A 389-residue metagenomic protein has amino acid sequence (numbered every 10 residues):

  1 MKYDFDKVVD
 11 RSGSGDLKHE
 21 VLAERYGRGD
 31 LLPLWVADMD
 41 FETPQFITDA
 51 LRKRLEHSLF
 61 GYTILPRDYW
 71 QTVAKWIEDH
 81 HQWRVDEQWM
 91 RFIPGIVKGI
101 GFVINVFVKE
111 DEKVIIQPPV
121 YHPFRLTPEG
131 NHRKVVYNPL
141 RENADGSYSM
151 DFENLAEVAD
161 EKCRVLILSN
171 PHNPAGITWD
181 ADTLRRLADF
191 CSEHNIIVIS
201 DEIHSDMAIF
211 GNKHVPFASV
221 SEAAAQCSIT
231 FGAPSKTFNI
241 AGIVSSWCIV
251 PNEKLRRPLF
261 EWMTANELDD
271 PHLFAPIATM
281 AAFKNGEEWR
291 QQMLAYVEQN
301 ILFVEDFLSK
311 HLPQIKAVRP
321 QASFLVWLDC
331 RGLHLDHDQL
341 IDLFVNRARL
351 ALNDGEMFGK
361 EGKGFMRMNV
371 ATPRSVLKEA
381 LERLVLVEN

Functional and structural regions predicted by a protein language model:
K2-G95, F102, A282-F283: N-terminal small-domain helix-loop-helix segment of the aminotransferase-like
K53, E222, Q226-E298, E388: Conserved core segment of the aminotransferase class I/II
V106-P128: Conserved PLP-anchoring active-site segment centered on the Schiff-base-forming lysine
N131, E193-H194, A224, A348: Helix C-cap/helix->beta junction micro-motif
R141-N212: Active-site phosphate-binding strand-loop segment of PLP-dependent enzymes
A156, A224, H334, L343-L352 (+1 more regions): PLP-dependent enzyme catalytic core of the Aspartate aminotransferase-like
M280, Y296-E305, A317-C330: Conserved glycine-rich beta-strand-loop-beta hairpin in the small C-terminal domain of fold type I
